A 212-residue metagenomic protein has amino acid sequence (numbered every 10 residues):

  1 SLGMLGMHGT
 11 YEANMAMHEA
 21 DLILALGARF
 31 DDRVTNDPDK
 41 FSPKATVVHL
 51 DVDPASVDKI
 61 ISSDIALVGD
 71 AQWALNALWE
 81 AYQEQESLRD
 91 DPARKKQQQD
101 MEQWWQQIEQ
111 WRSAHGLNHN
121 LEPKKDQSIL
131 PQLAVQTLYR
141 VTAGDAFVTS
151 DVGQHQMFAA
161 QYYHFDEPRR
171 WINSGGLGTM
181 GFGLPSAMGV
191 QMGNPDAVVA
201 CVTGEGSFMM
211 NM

Functional and structural regions predicted by a protein language model:
S1-M7, P123-S128, G176-G178, G204-G206: Short, flexible loop segments at the rims of nucleotide/cofactor-binding pockets, characterized by
S1-Q103, V202: Glycine-rich, acidic loop regions that bind phosphate or pyrophosphate groups
M7-Y11, Q132, M212: Structural motif corresponding to alpha-helix initiation and N-cap regions
L22, F147, V198-A200: Structural motif
D31-N36, M157, G181-L184, S207-M212: Short glycine/serine/threonine-rich phosphate/pyrophosphate-binding segments that cradle anionic phosphate groups
Q106-D196: Active-site diphosphate/adenylate-binding microenvironment
D196-M212: DG-centered beta-turn motif at the end of beta-strands
